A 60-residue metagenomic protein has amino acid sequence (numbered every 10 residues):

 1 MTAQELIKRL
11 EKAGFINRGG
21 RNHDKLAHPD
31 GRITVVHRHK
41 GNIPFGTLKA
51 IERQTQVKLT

Functional and structural regions predicted by a protein language model:
M1-G20, L26-T60: Basic nucleic-acid-binding interfaces
